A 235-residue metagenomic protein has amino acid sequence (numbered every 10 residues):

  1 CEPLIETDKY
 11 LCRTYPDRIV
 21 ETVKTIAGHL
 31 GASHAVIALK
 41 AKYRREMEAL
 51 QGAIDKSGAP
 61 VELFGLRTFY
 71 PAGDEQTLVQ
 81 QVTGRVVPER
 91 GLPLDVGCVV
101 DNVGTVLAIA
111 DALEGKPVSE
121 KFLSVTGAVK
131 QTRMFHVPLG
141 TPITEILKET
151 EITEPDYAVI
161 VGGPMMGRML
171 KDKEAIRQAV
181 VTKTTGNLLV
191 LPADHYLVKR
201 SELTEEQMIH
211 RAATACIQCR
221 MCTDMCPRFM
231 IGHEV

Functional and structural regions predicted by a protein language model:
C1-D8, V129: Gly-rich Lys/Arg/Thr-decorated short loops/hinges at beta-loop-alpha junctions or inter-strand turns that position
T7-R18, P138, T214, M230: Short alpha-helix boundary/capping segments
R13-L30: Histidine-anchored nucleotide/phosphate-binding helix
R18-T22, A108, R211: Well-ordered alpha-helical segments embedded in enzymatic catalytic cores
S33-I143, E149-E154, G163: Hydrophobic alpha-helical positions that pack around
K40-K42, Y157-I176: Short acidic beta-strand-loop surface patches of small beta-rich interaction domains
Y70-D101, D172-R200, T204: Active-site loop ensemble at the mouth of alpha/beta enzyme cores that anchors a bound cofactor
L188-T214, M221-D224, R228-V235: Ferredoxin-type iron-sulfur electron-transfer modules in oxidoreductases and energy-metabolism complexes
